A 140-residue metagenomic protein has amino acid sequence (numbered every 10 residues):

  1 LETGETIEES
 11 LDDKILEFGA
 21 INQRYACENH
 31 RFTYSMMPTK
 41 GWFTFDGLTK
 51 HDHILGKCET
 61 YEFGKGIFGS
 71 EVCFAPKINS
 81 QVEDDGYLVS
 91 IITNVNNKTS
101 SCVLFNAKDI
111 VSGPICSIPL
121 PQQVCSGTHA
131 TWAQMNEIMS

Functional and structural regions predicted by a protein language model:
L1-S140: Beta-propeller domains
